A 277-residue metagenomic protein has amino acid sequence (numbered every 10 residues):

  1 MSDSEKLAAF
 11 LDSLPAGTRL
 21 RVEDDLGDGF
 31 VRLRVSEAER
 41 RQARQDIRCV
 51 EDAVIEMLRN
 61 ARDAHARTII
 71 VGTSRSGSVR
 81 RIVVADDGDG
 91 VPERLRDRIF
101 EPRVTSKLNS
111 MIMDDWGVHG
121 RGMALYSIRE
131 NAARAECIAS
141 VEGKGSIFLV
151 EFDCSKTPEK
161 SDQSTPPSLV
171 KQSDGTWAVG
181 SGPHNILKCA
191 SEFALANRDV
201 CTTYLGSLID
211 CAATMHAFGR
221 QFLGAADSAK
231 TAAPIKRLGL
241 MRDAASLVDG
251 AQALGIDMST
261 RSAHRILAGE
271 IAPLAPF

Functional and structural regions predicted by a protein language model:
M1-L58, A178-F277: Bergerat-fold GHKL ATPase/HATPase_c domain
R44-S76, A124, I128-R129: Conserved ATP-binding N-box helix of the HATPase_c
V71, R81-V83: Hydrophobic/aromatic residues in the conserved F-box-adjacent beta-strands of the Bergerat ATP-binding
S74-S76, D89, S140: Short polar/acidic secondary-structure junctions
S78-R80, P92, K144, T157: Eukaryotic short linear interaction motifs
D86: Acidic ATP/Mg2+-coordinating residue in the GHKL
V91-F152: Flexible ATP-lid and adjacent glycine-rich G1/G2 motifs of the Bergerat
C137-V179: C-terminal end segment of the histidine kinase catalytic
